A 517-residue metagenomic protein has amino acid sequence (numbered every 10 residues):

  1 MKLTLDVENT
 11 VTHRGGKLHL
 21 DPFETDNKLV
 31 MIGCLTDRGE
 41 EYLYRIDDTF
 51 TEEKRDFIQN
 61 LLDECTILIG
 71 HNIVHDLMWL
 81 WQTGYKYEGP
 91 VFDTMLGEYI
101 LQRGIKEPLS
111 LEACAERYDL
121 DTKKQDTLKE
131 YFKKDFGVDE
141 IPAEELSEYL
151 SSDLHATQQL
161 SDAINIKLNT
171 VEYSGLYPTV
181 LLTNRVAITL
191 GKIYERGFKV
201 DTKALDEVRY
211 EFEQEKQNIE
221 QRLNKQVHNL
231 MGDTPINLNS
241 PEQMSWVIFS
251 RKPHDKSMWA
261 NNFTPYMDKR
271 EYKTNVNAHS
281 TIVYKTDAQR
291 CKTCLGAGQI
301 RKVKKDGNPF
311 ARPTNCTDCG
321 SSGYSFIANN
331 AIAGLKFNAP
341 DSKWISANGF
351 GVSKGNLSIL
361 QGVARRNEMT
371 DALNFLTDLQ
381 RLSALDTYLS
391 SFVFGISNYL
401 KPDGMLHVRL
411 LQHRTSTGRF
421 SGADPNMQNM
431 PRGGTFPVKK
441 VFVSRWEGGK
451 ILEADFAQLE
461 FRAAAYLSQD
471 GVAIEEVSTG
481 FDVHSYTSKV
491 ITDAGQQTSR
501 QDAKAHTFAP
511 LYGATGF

Functional and structural regions predicted by a protein language model:
M1-E8, H13-K17, D26, M31-G33 (+6 more regions): Conserved "right-hand" nucleotidyltransferase catalytic core of DNA-directed polymerases
T4-L5, H71, V91-M95, S444-E460 (+1 more regions): Conserved catalytic palm subdomain of right-hand nucleotidyl-transferase polymerases, strongest for RNA-directed enzymes
V11, V74-Y85, E98-Q102, S245-P253 (+2 more regions): Short active-site loop/helix that positions an aromatic residue
T25-T170, L182, F481, S485-T492: Active-site-proximal helix-loop-helix substrate-binding element of RNase H-like nuclease domains
L62-L68, D233-T234, G448-I451: Short active-site oxyanion
E88, P241, S478-V483, T487-V490 (+2 more regions): Conserved acidic
D162, N184-Y194, Q501-F517: A structured phosphate/pyrophosphate-recognition subdomain
R409-Q497: Function-dense linear segments that define catalytic or interfacial modules in macromolecule-processing proteins
